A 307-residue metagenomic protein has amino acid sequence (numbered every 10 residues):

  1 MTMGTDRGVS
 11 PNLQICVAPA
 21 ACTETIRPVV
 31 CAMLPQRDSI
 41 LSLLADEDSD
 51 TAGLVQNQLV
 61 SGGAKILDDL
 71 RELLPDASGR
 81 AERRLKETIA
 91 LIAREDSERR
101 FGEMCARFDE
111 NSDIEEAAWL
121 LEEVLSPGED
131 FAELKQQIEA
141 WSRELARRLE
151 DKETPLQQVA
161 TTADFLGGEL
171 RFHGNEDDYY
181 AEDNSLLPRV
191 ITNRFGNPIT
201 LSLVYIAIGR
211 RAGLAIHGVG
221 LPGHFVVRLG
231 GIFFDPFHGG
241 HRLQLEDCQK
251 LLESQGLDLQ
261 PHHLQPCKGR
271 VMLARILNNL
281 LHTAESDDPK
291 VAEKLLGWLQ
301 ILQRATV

Functional and structural regions predicted by a protein language model:
G4, P11-Q14, E24: Charged/polar low-complexity intrinsically disordered segments
D6-V9, P19: Short, low-complexity, intrinsically disordered N-terminal modules that encode targeting/processing signals
V29-V307: A structural boundary/capping signal
